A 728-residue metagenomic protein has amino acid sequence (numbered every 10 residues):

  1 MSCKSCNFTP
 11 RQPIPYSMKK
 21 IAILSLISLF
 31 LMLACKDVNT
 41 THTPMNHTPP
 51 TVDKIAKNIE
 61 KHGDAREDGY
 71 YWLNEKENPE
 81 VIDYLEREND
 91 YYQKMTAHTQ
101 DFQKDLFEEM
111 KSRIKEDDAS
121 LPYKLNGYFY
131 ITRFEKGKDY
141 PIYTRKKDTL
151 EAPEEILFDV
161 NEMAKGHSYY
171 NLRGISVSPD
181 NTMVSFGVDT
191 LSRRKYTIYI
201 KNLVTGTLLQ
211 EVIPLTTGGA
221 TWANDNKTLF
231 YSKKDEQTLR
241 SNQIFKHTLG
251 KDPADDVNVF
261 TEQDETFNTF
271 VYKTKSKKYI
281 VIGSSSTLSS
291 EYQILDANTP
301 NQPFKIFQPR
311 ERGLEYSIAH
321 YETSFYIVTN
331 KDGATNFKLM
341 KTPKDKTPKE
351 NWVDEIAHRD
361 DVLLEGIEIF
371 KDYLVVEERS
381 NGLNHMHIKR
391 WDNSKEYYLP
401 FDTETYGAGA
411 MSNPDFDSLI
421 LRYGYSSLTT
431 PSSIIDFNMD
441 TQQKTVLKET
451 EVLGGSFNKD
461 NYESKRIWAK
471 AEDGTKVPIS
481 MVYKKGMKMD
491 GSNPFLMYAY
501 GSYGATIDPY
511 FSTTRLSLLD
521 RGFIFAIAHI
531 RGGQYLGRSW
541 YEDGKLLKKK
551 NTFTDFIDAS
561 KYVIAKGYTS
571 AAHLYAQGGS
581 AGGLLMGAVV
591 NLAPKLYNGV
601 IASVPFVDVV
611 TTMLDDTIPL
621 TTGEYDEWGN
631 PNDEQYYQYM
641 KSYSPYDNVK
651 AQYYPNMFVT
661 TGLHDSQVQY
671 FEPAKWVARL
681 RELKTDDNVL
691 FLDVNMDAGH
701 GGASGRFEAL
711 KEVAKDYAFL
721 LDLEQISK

Functional and structural regions predicted by a protein language model:
M1-M45, L663: Bacterial Sec-dependent N-terminal signal peptides
L24-L26, L33-I420, G424, L428-S432 (+6 more regions): Beta-propeller folds
L31, Y199, A526, I601: Conserved Rossmann-like nucleotide-binding pocket used by diverse enzymes that bind dinucleotide cofactors
T132, V328, E377, G424 (+4 more regions): Short hydrophobic segments within beta-strands
F134, N330, S426, Y498-G504 (+3 more regions): Glycine-rich His-Gly loop
N161-I175, F186-R193, T207-L209, F437-Q443 (+6 more regions): Cap/lid segment of the alpha/beta-hydrolase catalytic domain
N268, K277, S289, G313-E315 (+21 more regions): Active-site lining segments that contact anionic ligands and/or coordinate catalytic metals
I527-K728: Active-site-proximal cap/loop segments of hydrolase catalytic domains
